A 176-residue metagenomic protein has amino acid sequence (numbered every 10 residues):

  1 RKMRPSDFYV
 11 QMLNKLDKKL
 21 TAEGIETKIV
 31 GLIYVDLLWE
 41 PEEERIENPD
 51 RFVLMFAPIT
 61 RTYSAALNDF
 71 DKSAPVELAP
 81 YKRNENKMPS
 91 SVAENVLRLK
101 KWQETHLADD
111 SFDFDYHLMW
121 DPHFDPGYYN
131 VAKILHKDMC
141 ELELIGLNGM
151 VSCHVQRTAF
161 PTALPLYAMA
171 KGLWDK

Functional and structural regions predicted by a protein language model:
R1-K176: Catalytic-core regions of glycoside hydrolase
